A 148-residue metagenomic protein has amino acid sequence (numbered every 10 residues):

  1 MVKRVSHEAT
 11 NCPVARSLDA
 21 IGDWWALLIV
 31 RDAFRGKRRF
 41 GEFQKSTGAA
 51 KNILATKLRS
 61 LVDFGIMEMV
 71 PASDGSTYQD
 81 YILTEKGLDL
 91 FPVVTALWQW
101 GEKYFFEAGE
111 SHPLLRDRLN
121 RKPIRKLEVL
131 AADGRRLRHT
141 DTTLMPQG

Functional and structural regions predicted by a protein language model:
M1-A9: A detector for short, charged/polar N-terminal pre-domain segments
H7-E8, W25-V30, F40, M69 (+2 more regions): Short histidine
C12-I53: N-terminal helix-turn-helix DNA-binding core of bacterial DNA-binding proteins
S17, L27, F64, V94-Y104: Alpha-helical linker/hinge and terminal dimerization helices associated with HTH transcriptional regulators
G22, S73-V94: Basic, amphipathic "hinge/linker" alpha-helix immediately C-terminal to the N-terminal HTH DNA-binding motif
Q44-A72, S76: Canonical helix-turn-helix DNA-binding module
T95-G148: C-terminal regulatory/oligomerization modules of transcriptional regulators
